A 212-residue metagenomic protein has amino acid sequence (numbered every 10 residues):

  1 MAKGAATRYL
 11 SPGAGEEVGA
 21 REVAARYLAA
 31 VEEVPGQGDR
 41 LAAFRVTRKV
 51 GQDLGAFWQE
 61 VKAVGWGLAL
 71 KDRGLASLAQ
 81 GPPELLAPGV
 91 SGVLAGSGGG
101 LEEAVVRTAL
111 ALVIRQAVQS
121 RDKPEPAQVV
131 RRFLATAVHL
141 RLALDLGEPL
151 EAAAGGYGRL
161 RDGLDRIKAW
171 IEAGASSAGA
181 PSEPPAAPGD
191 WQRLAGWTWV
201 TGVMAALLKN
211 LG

Functional and structural regions predicted by a protein language model:
M1-L70, L75, A79: N-terminal leader regions
A5-A6, V23-V31, Q37, T47 (+10 more regions): Generic structural signal of hydrophobic/aromatic residues within well-ordered alpha-helices of folded domains
P12, P35, P82-P83, P124-P126 (+3 more regions): Proline-rich intrinsically disordered, low-complexity coils
G15-V18, E22, R45, K49-Q52 (+14 more regions): Alpha-helix boundary/N-cap detector
R48-F133: Long amphipathic alpha-helical segments with strong coiled-coil/leucine-zipper propensity
A95, A111-V118, L134, H139 (+4 more regions): Alpha-helical repeat scaffolds in large eukaryotic proteins
S120-A137, R141-A152: Extended amphipathic alpha-helical scaffold segments
E148-G212: Alpha-helical oligomerization segments
